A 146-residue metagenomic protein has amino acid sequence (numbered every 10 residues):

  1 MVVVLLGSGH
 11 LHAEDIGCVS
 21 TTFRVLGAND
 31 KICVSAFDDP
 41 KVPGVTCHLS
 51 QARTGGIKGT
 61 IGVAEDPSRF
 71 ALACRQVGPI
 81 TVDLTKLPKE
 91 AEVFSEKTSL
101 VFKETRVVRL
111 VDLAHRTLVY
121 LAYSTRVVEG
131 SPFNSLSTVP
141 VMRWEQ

Functional and structural regions predicted by a protein language model:
M1-V2: Sec-dependent N-terminal signal peptides
E14-A71: N-terminal secretory signal peptides
T21-G27, T105-L113: Short acidic-hydrophobic surface loop/beta-edge motif
I32-A36, C47, R109, T117-A122: Broad, structure-driven detector of short, well-ordered beta-strand segments within folded domains
V34, L72-C74, Y120, T138: Generic structural hydrophobic/aromatic packing signal, biased to beta-strands
T46-V111: Mature extracytoplasmic domains of secretory-pathway proteins
A114-Q146: C-terminal partner/receptor-binding element of secreted or periplasmic proteins
